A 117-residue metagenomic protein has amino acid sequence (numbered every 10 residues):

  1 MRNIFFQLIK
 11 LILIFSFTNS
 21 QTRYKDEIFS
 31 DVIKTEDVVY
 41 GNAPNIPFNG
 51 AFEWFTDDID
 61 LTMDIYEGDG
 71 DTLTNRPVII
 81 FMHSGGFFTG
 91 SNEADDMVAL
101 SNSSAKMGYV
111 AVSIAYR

Functional and structural regions predicted by a protein language model:
M1-Y24: Bacterial Sec-dependent N-terminal signal peptides
K10, G90, A94: Short, charged/polar micro-motifs that form catalytic or ligand-binding hotspots
T22-T74: N-terminal cap/lid segment of alpha/beta-hydrolase-fold proteins
P44, H83, I114: Acidic/histidine-rich, surface-exposed loop or edge segments in extracytoplasmic proteins
T74-G85: Short beta-strand element of the alpha/beta-hydrolase
V78, G108-R117: A fold-wide structural signal in alpha/beta-hydrolase
G86-T89, A111: Serine-hydrolase catalytic-loop signature spanning alpha/beta hydrolases and amidase-signature enzymes
E93-V112: Short amphipathic alpha-helix adjacent to the substrate-entry channel of hydrolases
